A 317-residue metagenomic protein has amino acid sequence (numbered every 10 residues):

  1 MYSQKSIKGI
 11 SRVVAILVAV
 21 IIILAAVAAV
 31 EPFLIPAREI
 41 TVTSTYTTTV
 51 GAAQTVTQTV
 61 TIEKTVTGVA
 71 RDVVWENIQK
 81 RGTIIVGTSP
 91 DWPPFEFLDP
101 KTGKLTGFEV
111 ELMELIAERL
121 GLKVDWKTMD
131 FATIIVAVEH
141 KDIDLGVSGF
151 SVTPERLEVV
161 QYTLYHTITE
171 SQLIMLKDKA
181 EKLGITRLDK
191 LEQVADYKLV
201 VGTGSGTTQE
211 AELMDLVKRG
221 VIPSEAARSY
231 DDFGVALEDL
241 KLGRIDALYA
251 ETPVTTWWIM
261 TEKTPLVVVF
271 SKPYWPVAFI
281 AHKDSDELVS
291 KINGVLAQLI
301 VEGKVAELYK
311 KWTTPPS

Functional and structural regions predicted by a protein language model:
M1-G68: Secretory targeting signatures
A70-G149: Extracytoplasmic small-molecule ligand-binding "clamshell" domains of the periplasmic binding protein/Venus flytrap
D72, D125-V136, T186-D189, A227-E238 (+2 more regions): Short helix-initiation/N-cap motifs at beta->coil->alpha
T88-P93, K127-A132, K141, L145-T153 (+4 more regions): Beta->alpha turn/N-cap motifs
E96-P100, M113-K123, E192, T207-S229 (+1 more regions): Ligand-binding cleft/hinge of the Venus flytrap
T133-V136, F150-E158, E212-L216, G234 (+1 more regions): A ligand-binding cleft/hinge motif common to bilobed small-molecule-binding domains
I168-Q172, T256-A297, T313-S317: Periplasmic-binding protein-like
L176-V200: Flexible hinge/capping segments at coil-to-helix
